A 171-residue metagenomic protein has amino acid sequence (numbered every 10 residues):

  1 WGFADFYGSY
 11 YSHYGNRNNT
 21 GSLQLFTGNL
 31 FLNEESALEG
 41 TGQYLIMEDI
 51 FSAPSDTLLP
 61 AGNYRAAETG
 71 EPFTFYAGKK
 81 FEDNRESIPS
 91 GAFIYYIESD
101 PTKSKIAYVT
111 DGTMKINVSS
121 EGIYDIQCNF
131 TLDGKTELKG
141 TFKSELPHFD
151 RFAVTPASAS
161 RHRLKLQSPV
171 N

Functional and structural regions predicted by a protein language model:
W1-G8: Boundary/junction segments of secreted and surface-exposed precursor proteins
H13-I116, N171: Surface-exposed helix/loop patches within compact recognition domains
F51, S120, C128-L132: A mature extracytoplasmic/lumenal domain signature
T57-L59, N63-A67, I123-C128, V154-P156: Short, well-ordered strand-loop elements centered on a beta-strand within folded domains, enriched for acidic residues
G91, S120-E121, R161, P169: Compositionally biased regions
D111-M114, Q127-N171: Edge beta-strand at a domain terminus
I116-Y124: A short, structured loop/turn motif at beta-sheet edges
